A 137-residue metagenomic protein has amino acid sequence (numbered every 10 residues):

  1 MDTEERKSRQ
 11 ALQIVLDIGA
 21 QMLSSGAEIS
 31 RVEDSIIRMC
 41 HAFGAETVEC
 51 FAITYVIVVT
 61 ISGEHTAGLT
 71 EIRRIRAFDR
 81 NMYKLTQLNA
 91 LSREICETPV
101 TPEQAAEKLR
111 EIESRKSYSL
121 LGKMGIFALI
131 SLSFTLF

Functional and structural regions predicted by a protein language model:
M1-P99: Soluble N-terminal domains of membrane-associated systems
C96-A105, Y118-G125: Short, flexible active-site-proximal loops enriched in glycine and acidic residues
E107-R115: Cytosolic juxtamembrane amphipathic/interface segments immediately preceding and feeding into a transmembrane helix
S117-F137: Core alpha-helical transmembrane segments of integral membrane proteins
